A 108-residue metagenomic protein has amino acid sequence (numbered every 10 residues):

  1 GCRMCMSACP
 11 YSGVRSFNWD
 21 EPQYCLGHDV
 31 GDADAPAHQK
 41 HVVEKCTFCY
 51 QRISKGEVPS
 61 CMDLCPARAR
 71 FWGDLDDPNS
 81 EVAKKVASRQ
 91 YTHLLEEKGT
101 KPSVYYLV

Functional and structural regions predicted by a protein language model:
G1-V108: Non-ligating segments of multi-cofactor redox enzymes
